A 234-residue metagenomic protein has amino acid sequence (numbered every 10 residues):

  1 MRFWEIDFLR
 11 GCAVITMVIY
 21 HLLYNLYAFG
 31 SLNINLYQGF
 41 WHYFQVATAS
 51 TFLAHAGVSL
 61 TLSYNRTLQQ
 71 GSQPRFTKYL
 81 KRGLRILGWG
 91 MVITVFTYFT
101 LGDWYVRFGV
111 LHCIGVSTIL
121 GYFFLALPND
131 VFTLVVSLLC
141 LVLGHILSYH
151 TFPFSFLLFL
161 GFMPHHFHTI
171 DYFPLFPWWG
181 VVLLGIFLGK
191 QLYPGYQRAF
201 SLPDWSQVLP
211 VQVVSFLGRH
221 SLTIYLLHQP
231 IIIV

Functional and structural regions predicted by a protein language model:
M1-V234: Alpha-helical transmembrane segments and their immediate juxtamembrane cytosolic regions
